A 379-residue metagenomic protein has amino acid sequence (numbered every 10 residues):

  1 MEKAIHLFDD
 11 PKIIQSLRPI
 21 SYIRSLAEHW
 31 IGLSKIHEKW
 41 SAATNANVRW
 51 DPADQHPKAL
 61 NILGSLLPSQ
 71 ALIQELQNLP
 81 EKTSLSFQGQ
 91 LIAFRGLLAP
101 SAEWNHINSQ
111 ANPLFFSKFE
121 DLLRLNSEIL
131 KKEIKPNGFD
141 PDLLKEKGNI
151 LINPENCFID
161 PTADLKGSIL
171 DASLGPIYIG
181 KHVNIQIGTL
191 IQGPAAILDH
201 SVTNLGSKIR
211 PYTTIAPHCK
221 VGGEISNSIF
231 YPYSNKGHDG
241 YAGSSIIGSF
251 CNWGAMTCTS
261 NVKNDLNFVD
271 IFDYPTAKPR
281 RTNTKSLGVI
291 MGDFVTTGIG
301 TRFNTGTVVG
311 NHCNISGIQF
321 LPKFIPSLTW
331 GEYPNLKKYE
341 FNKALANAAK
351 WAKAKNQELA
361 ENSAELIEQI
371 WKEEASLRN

Functional and structural regions predicted by a protein language model:
M1-N156, T162, I318-K323, S327-N379: Terminal amphipathic alpha-helical/low-complexity segments used for targeting or macromolecular assembly
A4, G167, H312: Conserved beta-strand and immediately adjacent loop positions that scaffold enzyme active sites
D10-I13, S201, E224, S286: N-proximal short alpha-helices
L17-S21, E103-Q110, D140, L144 (+11 more regions): Generic alpha-helix detector with strongest preference for long hydrophobic helices that associate with membranes
R18-P19, L26-H29, K35, P57-L60 (+14 more regions): Aromatic-residue detector
P141-G248, N264, I290, V308: Extended beta-solenoid/beta-helix repeat architectures
L205-G206, H218-R378: Glycine-rich hexapeptide-repeat left-handed beta-helix
